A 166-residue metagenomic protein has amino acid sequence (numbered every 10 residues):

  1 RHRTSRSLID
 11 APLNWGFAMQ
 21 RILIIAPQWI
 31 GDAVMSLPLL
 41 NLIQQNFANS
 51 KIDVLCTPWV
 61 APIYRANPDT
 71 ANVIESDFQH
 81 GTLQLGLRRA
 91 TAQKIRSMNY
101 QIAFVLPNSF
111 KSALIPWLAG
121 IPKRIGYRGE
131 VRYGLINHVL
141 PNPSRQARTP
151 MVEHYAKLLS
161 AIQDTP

Functional and structural regions predicted by a protein language model:
R1-T4, L8-P166: Catalytic machinery of carbohydrate-active enzymes, primarily nucleotide-sugar-dependent glycosyltransferases
